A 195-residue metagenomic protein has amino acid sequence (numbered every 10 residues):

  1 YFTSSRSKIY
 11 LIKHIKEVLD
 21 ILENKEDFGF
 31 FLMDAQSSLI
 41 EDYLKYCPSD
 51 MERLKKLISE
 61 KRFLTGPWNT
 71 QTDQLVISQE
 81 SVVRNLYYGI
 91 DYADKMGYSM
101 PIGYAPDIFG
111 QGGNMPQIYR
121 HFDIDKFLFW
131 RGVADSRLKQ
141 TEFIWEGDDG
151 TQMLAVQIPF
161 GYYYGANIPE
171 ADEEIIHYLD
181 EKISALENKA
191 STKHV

Functional and structural regions predicted by a protein language model:
Y1-V195: Catalytic-domain carbohydrate-binding cleft regions of carbohydrate-active enzymes
